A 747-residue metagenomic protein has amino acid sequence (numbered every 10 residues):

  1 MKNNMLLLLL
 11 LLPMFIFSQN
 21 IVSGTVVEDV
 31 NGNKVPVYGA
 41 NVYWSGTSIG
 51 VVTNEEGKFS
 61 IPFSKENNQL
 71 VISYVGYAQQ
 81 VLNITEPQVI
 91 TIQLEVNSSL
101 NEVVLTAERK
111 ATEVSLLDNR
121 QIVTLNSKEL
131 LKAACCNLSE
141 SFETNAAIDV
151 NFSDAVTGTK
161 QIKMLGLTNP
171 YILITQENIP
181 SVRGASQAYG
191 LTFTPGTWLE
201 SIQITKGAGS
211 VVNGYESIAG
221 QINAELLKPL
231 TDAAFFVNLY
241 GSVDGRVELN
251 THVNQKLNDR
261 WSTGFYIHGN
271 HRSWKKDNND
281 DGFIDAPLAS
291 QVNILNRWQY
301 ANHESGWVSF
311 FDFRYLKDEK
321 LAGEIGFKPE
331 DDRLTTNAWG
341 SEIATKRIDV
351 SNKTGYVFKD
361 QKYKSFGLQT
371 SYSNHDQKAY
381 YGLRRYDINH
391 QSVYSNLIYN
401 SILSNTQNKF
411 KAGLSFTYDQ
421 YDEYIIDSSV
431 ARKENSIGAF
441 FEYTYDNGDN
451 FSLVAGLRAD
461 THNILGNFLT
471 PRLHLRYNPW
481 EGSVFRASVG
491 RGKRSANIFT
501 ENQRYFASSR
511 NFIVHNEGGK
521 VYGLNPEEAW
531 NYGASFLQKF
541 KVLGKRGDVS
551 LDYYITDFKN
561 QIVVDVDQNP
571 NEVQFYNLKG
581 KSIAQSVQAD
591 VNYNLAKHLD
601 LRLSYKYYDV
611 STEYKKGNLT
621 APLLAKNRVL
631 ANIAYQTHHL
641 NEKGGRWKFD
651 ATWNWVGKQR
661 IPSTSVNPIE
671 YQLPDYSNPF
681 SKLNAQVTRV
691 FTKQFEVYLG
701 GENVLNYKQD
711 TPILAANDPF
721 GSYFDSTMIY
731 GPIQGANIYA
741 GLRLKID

Functional and structural regions predicted by a protein language model:
V27-N33, Y38-S45, V71-Y77, P87-L131 (+2 more regions): Short, acidic, small-residue-rich periplasmic hinge/interaction motif at the N-terminus of Gram-negative outer-membrane
F59-P62, I179-K206, I294: Short acidic/polar hinge/loop motifs at secondary-structure boundaries that mediate gating or recognition
P87-Q93, L138-S141, K160-K163, T175 (+5 more regions): N-terminal periplasmic accessory domains that precede and gate Gram-negative outer-membrane beta-barrel machines
S139-P180: Extracytoplasmic beta-strand/coil segments of soluble accessory domains associated with Gram-negative outer-membrane
R272-N293, Q299-K364, Y372-H390: Flexible loop and strand-edge segments within Gram-negative outer membrane beta-barrel domains
S365-A379, N478, R486, Y522-N577 (+1 more regions): Membrane-embedded beta-barrel scaffold of Gram-negative outer-membrane proteins
D449, S550-F558, F575-P662: Gram-negative outer-membrane beta-barrel transporters
K493, W655-T664, T688-D747: C-terminal beta-signal and adjacent terminal beta-strands/loops of Gram-negative outer-membrane beta-barrel proteins
